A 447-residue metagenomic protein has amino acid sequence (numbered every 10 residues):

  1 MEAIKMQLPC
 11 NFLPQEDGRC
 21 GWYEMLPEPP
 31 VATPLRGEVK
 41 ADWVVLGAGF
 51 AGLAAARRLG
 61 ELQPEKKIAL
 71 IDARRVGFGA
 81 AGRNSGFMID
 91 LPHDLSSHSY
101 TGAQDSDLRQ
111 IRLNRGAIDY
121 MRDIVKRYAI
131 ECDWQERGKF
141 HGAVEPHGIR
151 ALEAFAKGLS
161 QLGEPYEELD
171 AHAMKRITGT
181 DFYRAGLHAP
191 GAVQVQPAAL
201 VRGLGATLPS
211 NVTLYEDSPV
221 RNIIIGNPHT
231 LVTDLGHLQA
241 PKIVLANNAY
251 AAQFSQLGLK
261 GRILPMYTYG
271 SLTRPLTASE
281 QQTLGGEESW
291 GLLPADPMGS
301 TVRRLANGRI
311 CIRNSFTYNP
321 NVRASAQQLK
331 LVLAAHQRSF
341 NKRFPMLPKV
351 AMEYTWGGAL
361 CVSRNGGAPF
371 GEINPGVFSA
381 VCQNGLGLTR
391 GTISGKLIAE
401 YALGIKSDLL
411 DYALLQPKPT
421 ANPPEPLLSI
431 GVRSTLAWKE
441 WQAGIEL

Functional and structural regions predicted by a protein language model:
M1-W43, E61-L62, K66-K67: Extreme N-terminal leader/targeting segments of oxidoreductases
G47-A51, A73: Glycine-rich Rossmann-fold phosphate-binding loop(s) that bind the pyrophosphate of adenine dinucleotide cofactors
G60, S339, G391-D411: Internal hydrophobic alpha-helix adjacent to the cofactor/substrate pocket in enzyme cavities
G60-R83: Glycine-rich FAD pyrophosphate-binding loop
L91-A171: Dinucleotide-binding Rossmann-like beta1-alpha1 core, especially the glycine-rich loop that anchors the ADP
D119, R127-Q135, V220-N222, G236-P375: Active-site substrate-recognition segment that forms the wall of the catalytic cavity or substrate channel
R150, K157-S160, F182-P241: Helical element adjacent to the flavin cofactor pocket in flavoenzyme catalytic cores
V362, N374, Y401-T435: Active-site-proximal substrate-binding core of FAD-dependent oxidoreductases
